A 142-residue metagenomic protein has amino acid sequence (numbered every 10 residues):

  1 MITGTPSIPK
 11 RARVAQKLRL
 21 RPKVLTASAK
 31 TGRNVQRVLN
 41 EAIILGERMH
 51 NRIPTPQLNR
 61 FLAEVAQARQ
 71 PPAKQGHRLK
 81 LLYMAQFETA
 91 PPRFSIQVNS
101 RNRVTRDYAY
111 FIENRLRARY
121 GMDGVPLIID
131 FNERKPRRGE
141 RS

Functional and structural regions predicted by a protein language model:
M1-S142: C-terminal-of-GTPase-core extension/linker across diverse P-loop GTPases
